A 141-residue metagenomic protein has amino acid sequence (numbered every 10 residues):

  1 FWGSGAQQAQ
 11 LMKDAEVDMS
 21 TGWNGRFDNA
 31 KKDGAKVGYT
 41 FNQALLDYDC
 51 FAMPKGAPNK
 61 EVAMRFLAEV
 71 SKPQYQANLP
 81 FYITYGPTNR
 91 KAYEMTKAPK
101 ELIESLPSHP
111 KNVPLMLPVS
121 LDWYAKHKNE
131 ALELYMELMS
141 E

Functional and structural regions predicted by a protein language model:
F1-S4, L45, P54-N59, W123 (+1 more regions): Extracytoplasmic/periplasmic, Sec-exported soluble proteins
F1-T40: Ligand-binding pocket segment of bilobal, Venus flytrap-like solute-binding proteins
Q7, L11, E16, A52 (+6 more regions): Extracytoplasmic/secreted proteins, especially bacterial periplasmic and envelope-associated proteins
Q10, K111-E141: Conserved C-terminal helix/tail region of periplasmic/extracytoplasmic solute-binding proteins
L11, A15, A30-D33, E69-P73 (+3 more regions): Structured segments of extracytoplasmic/periplasmic soluble domains in secreted or envelope-associated proteins
T40-L46: Venus flytrap/periplasmic-binding-protein-like
L45, P54-L115: Mature extracytoplasmic/periplasmic domains
Y48-C50: Short, solvent-exposed beta-strand edge segments and adjacent coil->beta transition regions
